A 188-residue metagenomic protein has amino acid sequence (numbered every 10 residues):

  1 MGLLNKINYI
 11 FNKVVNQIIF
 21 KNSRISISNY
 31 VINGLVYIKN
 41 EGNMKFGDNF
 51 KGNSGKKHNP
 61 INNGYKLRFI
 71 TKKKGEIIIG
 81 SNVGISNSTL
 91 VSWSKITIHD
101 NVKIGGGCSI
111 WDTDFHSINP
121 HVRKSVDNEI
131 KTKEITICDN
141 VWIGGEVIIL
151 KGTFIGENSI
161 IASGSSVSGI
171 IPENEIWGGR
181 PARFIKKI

Functional and structural regions predicted by a protein language model:
M1-W111, C138-N140, V147, E157 (+2 more regions): Domain-scale signature associated with acetyltransferase and cell-envelope carbohydrate enzymes
H99-T132: Histidine/lysine/aspartate-rich catalytic loop segments that bind and position anionic ligands
S125-T136, N140, E146: Surface-exposed acidic, glycine/proline-enriched linker/cap segments that occur as 15-30-residue helix-coil
E134-I135, G152-T153, S168, N174: A short, glycine- and basic residue-enriched loop/turn that sits immediately adjacent to a domain's principal
W142, I160-A162, S166: A generic "structured core" feature
G145-G152: Electropositive, surface-exposed helix/loop patches at the edges of structured domains that serve as adaptable
